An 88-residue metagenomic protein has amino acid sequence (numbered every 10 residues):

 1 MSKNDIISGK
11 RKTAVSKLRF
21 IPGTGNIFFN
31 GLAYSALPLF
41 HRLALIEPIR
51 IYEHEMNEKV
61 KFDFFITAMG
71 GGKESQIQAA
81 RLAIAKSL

Functional and structural regions predicted by a protein language model:
M1-F62, M69: Contiguous, often N-terminal, cationic amphipathic patches that form binding interfaces
V15, Q76-Q78: Residues at secondary-structure transition points
F40, Q78-A79: Generic recognition of short, well-ordered alpha-helical segments
I66-S75: A short glycine/serine-rich beta->alpha loop
A80-L88: Alpha-helical support elements that line or immediately flank enzyme active sites and cofactor-binding pockets
